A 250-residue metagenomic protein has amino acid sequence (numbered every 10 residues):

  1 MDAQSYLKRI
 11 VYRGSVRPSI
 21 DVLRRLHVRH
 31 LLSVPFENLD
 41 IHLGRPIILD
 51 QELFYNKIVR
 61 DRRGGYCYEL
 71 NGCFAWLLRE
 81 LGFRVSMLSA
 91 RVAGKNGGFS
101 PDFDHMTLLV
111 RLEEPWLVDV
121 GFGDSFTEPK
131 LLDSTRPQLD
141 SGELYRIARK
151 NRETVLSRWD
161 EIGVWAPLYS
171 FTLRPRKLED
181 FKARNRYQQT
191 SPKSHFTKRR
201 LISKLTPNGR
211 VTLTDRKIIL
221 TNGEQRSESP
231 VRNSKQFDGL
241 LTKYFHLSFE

Functional and structural regions predicted by a protein language model:
M1-I10, G14, V34-P35, R91-G98 (+2 more regions): His-Asp-centered catalytic microenvironments across diverse enzyme cores, prominently the transglutaminase-like
M1-R62: Secondary-structure boundary elements
Q4, A75, D238-G239: Short glycine-/small-residue-rich flexible loop motifs, especially phosphate/cofactor-binding loops
R9, E80, K243-Y244: Residues at alpha-helix termini
G44-I47, W76, K95-N96: Short active-site-adjacent helix-start/loop capping segments
R63-S89, L108, I202: Cysteine-centered nucleophilic/redox motifs
S229-E250: Generic C-terminus detector
